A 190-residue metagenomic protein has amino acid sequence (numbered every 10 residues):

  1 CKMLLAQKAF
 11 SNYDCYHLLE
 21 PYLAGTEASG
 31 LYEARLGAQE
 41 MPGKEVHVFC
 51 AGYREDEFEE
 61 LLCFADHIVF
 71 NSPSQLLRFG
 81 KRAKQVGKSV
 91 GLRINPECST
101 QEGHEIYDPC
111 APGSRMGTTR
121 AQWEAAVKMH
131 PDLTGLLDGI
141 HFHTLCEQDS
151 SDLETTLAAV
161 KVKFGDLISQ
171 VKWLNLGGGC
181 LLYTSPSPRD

Functional and structural regions predicted by a protein language model:
K2-W173: Active-site-proximal beta-alpha core segment in soluble small-molecule metabolic enzymes
Y183-D190: Conserved small/polar residues in nucleotide/adenosyl-binding loops
